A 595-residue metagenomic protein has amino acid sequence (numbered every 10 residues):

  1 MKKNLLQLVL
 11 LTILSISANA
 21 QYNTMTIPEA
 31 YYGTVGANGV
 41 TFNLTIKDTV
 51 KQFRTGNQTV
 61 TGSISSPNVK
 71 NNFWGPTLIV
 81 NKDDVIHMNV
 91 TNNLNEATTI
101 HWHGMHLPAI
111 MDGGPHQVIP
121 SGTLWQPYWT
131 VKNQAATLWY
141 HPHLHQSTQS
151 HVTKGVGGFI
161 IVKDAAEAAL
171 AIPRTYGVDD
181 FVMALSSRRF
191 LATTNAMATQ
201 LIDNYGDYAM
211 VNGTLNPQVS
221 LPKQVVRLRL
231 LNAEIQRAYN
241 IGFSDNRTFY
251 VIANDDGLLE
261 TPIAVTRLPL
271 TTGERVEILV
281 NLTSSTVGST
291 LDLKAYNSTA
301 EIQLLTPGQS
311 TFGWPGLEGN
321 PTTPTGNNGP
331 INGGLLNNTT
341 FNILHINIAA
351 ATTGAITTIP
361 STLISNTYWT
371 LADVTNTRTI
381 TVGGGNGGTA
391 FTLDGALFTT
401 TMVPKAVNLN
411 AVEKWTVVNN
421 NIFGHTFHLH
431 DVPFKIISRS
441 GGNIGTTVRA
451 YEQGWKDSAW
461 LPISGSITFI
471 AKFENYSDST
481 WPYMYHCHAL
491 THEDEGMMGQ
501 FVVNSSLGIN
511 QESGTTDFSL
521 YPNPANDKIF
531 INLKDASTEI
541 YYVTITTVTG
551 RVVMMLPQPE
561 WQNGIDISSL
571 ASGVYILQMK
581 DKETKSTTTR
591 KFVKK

Functional and structural regions predicted by a protein language model:
M1-Q21, R551: Bacterial Sec-dependent N-terminal signal peptides
I16-N19, N510-Y521, A525-K595: C-terminal outer-membrane/trafficking sorting elements
Q21-N281, T311-N366, A372, R378-G384 (+2 more regions): Histidine-centered copper-binding motifs that mark active-site loops of extracellular/periplasmic copper enzymes
L144, A295, A489, M579-D581: Conserved structural position at the C-terminal beta-strand of extracellular beta-sandwich adhesion modules
D245-D256, N420-Q453, L490-T491, V503-S505 (+1 more regions): Active/binding-pocket-proximal capping segment
L304-P307, G499-Q500, T587-V593: Edge beta-strands of extracellular beta-sandwich domains
N376-I436, D457-T480, H486: C-terminal substrate/ligand-recognition segments
